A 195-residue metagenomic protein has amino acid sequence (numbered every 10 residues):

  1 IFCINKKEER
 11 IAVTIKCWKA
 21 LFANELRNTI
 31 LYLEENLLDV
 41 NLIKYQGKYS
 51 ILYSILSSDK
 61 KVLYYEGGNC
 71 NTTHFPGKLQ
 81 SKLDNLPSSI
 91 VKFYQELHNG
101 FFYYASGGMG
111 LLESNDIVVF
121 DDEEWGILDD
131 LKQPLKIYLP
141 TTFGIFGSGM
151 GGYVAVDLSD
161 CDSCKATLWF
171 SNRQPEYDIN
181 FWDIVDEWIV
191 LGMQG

Functional and structural regions predicted by a protein language model:
I1-G152: A surface-exposed partner-binding patch
L135-G195: A recognition module on extended beta-rich or small alphabeta surfaces enriched in W/G with H and D/E
